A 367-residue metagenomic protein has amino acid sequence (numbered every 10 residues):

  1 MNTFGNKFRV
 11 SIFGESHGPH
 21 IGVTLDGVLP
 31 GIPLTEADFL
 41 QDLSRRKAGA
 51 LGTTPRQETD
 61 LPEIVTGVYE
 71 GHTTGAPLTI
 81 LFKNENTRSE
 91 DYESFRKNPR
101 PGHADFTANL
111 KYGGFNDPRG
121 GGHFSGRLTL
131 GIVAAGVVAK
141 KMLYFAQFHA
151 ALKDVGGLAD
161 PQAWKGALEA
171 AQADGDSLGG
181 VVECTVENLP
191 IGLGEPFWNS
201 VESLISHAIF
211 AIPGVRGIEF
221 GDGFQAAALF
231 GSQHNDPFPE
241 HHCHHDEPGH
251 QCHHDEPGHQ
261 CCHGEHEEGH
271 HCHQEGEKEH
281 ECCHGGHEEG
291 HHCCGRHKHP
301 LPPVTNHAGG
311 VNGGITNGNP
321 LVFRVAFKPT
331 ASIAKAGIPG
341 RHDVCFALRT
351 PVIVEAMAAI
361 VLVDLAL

Functional and structural regions predicted by a protein language model:
M1-C243, C252, C261, C272-H273 (+3 more regions): Generic N-terminal targeting/processing segments that precede catalytic cores or assembly contacts
H244-P248, P257-H259, H266: Thr-biased low-complexity repeat/linker tracts and other Thr-enriched repetitive architectures
D255, G264-E265, Q274-E279: Short terminal (N- or C-terminal) low-complexity/amphipathic segments
